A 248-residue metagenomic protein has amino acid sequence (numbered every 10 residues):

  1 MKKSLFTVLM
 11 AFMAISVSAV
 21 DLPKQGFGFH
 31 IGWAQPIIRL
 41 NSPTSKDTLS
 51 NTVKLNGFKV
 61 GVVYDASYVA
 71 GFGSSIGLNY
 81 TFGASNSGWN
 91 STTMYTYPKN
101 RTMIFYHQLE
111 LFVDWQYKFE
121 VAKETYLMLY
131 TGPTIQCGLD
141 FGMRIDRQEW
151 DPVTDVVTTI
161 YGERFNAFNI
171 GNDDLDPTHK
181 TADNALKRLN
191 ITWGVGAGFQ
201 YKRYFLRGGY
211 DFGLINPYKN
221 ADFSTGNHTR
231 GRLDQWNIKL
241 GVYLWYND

Functional and structural regions predicted by a protein language model:
M1-H30, L240, L244-D248: Bacterial Sec-dependent N-terminal signal peptides
V20-V63, W245-D248: Short glycine/proline- and aromatic-enriched beta-strand/turn motifs that initiate or cap beta-hairpins
P23-Q25, K54-F58, F105-L111, T125 (+3 more regions): Residues that define the transmembrane beta-barrel architecture of outer-membrane proteins
F27-F29, I76, L206: Well-ordered beta-strand positions enriched in small/hydrophobic/aromatic, beta-favoring residues
I31-I37, V63-V153, L240-D248: Gram-negative (and chloroplast) outer-membrane scaffold detector with strong preference for beta-barrel transmembrane
I38-T52, A84-Y106, G142-L186, N216-G231: Flexible, solvent-exposed loop segments that connect beta-strands
T181-D248: Predominantly the C-terminal beta-signal and adjacent terminal strand-loop region of outer-membrane beta-barrel
